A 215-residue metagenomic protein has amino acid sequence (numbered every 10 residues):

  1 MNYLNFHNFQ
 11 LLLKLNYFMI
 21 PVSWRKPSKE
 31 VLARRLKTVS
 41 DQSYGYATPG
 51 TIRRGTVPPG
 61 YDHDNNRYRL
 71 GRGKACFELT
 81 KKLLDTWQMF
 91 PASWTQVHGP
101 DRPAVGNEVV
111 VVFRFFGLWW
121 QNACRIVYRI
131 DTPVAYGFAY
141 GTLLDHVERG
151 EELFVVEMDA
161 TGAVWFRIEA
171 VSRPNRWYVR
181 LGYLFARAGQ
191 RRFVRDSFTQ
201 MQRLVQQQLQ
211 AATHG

Functional and structural regions predicted by a protein language model:
L4-V112: Hydrophobic ligand-binding cavity/cleft-lining segments
V39, P174-G215: A conserved amphipathic terminal alpha-helix motif
Y68-L70, V111-F113, Y128, M158 (+1 more regions): Hydrophobic side chains in beta-strands
K81-M89, D145, T161, T199 (+1 more regions): Short, intrinsically disordered, mixed-charge
V110, G137-A139, V164-R167: General beta-strand recognition
F116-T161: Hydrophobic-ligand binding "helix-grip"
L143-A188: Beta-strand/loop substructures that line and gate deep hydrophobic ligand-binding cavities in soluble
